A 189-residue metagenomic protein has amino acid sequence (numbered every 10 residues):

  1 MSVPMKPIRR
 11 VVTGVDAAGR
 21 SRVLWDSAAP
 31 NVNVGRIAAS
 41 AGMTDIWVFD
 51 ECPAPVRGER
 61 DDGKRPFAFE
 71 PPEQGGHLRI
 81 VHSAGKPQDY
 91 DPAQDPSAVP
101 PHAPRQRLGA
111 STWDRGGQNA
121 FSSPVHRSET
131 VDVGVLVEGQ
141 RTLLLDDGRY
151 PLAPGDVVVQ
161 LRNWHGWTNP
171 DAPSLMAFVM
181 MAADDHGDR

Functional and structural regions predicted by a protein language model:
V3-K6, P124-V125: Short loop/turn motifs at secondary-structure junctions and domain boundaries
V11, V15-D16, R20-L24, P30-V34 (+1 more regions): Double-stranded beta-helix
V32-A84: Short, well-structured hydrophobic secondary-structure segments
E73-G76, S97-A98, N119-V131, L152: A short beta-loop-beta micro-motif enriched in histidine and acidic residues
Q74-H77, A120, T142, R149-P154 (+1 more regions): Ligand-binding loop in jelly-roll beta-barrel domains
H82-G85, H126-L143: Short, conserved beta-strand element in jelly-roll/cupin
